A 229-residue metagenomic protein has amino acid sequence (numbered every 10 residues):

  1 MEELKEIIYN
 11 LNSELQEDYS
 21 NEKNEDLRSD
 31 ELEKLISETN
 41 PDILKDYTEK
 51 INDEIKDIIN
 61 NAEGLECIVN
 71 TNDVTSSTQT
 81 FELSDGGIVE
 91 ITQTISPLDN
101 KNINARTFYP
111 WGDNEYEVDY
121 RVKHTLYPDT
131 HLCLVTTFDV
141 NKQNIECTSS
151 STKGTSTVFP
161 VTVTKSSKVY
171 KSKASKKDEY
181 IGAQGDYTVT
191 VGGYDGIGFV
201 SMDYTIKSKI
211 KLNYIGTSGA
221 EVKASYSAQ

Functional and structural regions predicted by a protein language model:
M1-G112: N-terminal propeptides/leader regions of secreted preproproteins that are proteolytically removed before maturation
Q93-Q229: Mature secreted bioactive peptide module from preproproteins
